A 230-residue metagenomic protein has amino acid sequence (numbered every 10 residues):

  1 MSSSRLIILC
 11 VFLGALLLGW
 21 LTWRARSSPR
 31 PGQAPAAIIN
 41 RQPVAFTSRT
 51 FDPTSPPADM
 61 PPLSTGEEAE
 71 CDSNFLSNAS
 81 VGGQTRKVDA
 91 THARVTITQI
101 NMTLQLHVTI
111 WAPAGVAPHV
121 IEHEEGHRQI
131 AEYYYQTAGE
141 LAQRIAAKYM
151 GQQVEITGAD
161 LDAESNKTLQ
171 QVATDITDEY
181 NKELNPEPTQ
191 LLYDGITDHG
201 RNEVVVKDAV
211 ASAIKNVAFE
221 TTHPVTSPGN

Functional and structural regions predicted by a protein language model:
M1-L6: Positively charged n-region of N-terminal signal peptides that target proteins for export
I8-W20: Hydrophobic membrane-insertion alpha-helices, especially the h-region of bacterial N-terminal signal peptides
A25-A36: Ser/Thr/Pro/Gly-rich low-complexity linker/stalk segments immediately outside membranes or between
P35-T98, Y149-N230: Metalloprotease/metallohydrolase-associated module, dominated by Zn2+-dependent proteases
Q84-P118: Active-site scaffold of zinc-dependent metalloenzymes
G115-H127, L169-I176: Second-shell loop/turn segments in exported
E125-Q143: Catalytic Zn2+-binding segment of zinc metalloproteases
